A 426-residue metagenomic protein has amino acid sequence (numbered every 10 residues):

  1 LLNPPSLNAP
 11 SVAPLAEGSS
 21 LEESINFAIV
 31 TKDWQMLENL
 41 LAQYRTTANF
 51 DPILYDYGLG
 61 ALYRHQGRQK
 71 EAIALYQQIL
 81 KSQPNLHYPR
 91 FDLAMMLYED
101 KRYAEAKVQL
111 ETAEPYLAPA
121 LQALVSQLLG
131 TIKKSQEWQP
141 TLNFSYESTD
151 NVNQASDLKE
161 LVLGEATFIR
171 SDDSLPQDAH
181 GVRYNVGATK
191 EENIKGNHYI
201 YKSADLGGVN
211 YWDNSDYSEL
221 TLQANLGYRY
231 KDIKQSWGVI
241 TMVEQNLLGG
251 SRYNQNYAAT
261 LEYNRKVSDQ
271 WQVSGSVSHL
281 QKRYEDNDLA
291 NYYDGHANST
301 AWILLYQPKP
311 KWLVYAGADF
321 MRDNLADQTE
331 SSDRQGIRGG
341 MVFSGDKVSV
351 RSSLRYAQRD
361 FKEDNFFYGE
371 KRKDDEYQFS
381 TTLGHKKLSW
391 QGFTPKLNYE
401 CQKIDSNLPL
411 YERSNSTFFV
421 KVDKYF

Functional and structural regions predicted by a protein language model:
L1-V12, I25-T31, E38-A42, G58-K70 (+2 more regions): Gram-negative and organellar
P5-S19, Y44-D51: TPR-adjacent "capping" and linker segments in tetratricopeptide-repeat scaffold/adaptor proteins
E22: Short amphipathic alpha-helical segment that frequently serves as the phosphate-/nucleotide-binding helix
